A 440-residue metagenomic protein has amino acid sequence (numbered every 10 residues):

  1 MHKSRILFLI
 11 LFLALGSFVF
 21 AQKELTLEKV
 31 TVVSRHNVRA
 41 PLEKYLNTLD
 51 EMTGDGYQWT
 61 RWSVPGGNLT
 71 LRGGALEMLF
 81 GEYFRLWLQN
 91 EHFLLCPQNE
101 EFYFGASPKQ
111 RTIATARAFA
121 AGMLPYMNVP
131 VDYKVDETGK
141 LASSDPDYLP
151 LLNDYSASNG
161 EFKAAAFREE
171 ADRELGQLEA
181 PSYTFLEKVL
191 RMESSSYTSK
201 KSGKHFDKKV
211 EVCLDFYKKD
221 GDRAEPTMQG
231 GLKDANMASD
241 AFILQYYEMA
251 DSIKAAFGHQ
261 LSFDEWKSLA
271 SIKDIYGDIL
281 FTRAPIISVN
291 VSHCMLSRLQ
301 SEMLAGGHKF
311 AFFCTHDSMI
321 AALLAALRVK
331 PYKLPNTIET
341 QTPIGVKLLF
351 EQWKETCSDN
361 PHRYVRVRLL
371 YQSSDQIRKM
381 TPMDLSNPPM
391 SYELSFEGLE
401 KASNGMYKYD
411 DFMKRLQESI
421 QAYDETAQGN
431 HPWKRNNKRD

Functional and structural regions predicted by a protein language model:
S4-L15: Sec-dependent N-terminal signal peptides
S17-A21: Sec/Tat signal peptide C-region and signal peptidase I cleavage site
Q22-E101, S107-A311, T315-D440: Signature for phosphate-centric chemistry
